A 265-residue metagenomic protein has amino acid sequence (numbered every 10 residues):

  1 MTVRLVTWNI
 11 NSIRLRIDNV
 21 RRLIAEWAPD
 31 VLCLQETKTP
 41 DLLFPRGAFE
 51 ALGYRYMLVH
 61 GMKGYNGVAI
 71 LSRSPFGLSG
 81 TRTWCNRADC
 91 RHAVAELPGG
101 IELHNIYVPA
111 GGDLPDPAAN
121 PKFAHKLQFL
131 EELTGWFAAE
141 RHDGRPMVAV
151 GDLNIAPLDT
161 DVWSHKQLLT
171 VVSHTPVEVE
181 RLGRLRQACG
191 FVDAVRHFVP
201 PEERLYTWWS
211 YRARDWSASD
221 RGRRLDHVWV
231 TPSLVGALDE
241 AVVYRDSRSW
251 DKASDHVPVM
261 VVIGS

Functional and structural regions predicted by a protein language model:
M1-A51, Y65-V68, L185: N-terminal, active-site-proximal structural segment of metallo-dependent hydrolase catalytic domains
T2-S12, G100-P115, A119, V150 (+1 more regions): Active-site-proximal beta-strand elements of phosphoester/diester hydrolases
L5-N9, I24-L42, L103, F137-D159 (+4 more regions): Active-site beta-strand/loop signature of hydrolases that rely on acidic residues for catalysis
T37-P40, F44-P115: Structured beta-strand-rich core segments of catalytic domains in phosphoester-bond hydrolases
L52-G53, F129-H227: Metal-dependent phosphoesterases centered on the DNase I-like endonuclease/exonuclease/phosphatase
G64-L78, L97, A213-A237, I263: Conserved beta strand-loop-helix elements of the APE1-like EEP
P109-L130, K166-V171: Surface-exposed cleft-lining segments at the edges of enzyme active sites
V242-S265: Surface polyanion/phosphate-binding segment centered on an Asp-His-Pro turn
